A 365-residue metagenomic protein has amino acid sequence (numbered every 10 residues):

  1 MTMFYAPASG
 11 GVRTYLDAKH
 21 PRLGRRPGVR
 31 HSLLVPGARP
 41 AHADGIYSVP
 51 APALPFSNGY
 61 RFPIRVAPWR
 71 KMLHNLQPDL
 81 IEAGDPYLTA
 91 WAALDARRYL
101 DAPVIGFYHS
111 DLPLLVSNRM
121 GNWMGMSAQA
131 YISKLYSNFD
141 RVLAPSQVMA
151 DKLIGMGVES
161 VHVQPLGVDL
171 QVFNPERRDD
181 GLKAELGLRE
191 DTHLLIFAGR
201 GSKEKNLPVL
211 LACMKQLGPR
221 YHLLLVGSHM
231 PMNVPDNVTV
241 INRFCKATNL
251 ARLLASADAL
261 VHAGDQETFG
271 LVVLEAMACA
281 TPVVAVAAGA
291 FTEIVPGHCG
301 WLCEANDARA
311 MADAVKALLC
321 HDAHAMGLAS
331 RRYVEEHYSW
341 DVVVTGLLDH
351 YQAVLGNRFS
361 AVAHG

Functional and structural regions predicted by a protein language model:
M1-P50, K215, H364: N-terminal subdomain of nucleotide-sugar transferases
P103, L114-K134, A144: Nucleotide-sugar donor phosphate/pyrophosphate-binding loop at the beta->alpha transition of glycosyltransferases
Q129-R178: Donor nucleotide-sugar binding/catalytic pocket of nucleotide-sugar-dependent glycosyltransferases
L188-K205, L211-K215: Conserved donor-binding/catalytic core segment of Leloir-type glycosyltransferases
R243, P296-G297, W301-A308, K316-D322: Conserved acidic donor-binding segment of nucleotide-sugar-dependent glycosyltransferases
R252-A257: Short alpha-helical donor nucleotide-sugar binding micro-motif in glycosyltransferases
D265: Aromatic "clamp/platform" in nucleotide-sugar-dependent glycosyltransferases that forms part of the donor/acceptor
P282-A285: Short hydrophobic beta-strand element within catalytic cores of glycosyltransferases and related nucleotide-activated
